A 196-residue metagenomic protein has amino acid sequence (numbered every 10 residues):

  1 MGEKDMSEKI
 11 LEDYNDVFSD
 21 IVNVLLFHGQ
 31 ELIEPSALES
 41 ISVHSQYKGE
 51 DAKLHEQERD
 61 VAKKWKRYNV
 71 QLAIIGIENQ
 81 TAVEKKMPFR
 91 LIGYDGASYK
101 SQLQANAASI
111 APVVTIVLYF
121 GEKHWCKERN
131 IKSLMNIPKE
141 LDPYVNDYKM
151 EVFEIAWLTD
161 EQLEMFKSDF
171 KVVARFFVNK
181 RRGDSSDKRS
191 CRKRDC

Functional and structural regions predicted by a protein language model:
M1-C196: Elongated, amphipathic alpha-helical interaction scaffolds
